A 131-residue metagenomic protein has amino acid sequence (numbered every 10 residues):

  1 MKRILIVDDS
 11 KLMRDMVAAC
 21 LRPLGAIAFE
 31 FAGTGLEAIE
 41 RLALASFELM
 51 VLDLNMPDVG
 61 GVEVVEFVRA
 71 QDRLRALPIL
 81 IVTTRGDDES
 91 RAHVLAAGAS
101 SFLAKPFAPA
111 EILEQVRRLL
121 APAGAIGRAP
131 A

Functional and structural regions predicted by a protein language model:
K11-E30: Two-component/phosphorelay signaling modules centered on CheY-like receiver
F31-L49: Acidic, metal-coordinating helix/loop segments flanking the phosphotransfer/catalytic sites of two-component signaling
S46-E48, R73-P78: His-Asp phosphorelay/catalytic-motif detector in bacterial-type signaling
M56: Receiver (REC) domain active-site loop signature in two-component systems and cognate sites in sensor histidine kinases
F107-V116: C-terminal output helix
